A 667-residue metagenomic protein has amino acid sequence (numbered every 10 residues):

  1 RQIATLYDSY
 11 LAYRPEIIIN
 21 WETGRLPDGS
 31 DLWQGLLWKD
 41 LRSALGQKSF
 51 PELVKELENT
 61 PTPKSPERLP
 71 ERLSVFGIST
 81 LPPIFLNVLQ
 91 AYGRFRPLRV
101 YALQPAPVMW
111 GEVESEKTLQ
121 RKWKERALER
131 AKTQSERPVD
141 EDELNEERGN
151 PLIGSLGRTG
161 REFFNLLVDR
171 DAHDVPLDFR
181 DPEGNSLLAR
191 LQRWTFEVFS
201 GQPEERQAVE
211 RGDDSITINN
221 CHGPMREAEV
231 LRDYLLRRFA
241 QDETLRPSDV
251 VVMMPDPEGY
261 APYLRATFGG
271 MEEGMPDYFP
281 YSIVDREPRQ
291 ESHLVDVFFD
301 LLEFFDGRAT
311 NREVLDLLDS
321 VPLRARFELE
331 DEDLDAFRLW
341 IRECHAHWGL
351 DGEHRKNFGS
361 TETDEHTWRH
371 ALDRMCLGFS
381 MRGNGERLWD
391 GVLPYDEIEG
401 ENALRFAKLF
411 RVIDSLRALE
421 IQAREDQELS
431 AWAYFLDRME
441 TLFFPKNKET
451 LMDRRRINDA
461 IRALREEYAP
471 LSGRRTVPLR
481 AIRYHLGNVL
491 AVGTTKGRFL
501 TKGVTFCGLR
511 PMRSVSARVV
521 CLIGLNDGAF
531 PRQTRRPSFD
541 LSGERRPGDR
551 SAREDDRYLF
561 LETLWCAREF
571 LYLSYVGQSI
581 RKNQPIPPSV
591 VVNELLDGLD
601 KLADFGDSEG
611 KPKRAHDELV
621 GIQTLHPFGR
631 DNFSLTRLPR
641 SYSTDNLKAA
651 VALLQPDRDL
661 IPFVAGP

Functional and structural regions predicted by a protein language model:
R1-P667: Polyanion-engaging groove/track-forming segments
